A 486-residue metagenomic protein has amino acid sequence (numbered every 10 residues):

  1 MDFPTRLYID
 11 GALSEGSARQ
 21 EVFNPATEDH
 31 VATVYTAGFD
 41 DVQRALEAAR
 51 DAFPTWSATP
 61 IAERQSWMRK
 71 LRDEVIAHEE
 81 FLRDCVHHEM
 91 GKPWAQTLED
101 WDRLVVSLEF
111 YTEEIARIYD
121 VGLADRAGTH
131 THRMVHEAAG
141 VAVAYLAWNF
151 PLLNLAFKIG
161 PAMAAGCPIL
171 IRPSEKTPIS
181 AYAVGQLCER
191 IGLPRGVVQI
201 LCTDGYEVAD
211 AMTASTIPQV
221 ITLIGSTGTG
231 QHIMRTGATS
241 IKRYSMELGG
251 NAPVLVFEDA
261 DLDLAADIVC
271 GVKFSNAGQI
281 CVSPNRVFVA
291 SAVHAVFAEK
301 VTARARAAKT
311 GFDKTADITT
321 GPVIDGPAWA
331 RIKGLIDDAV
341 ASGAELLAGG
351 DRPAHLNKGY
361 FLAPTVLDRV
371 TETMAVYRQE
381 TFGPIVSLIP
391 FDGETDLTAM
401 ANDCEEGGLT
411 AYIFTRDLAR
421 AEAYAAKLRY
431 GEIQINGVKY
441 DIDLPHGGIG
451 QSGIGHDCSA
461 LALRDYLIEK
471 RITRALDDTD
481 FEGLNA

Functional and structural regions predicted by a protein language model:
M1-H130: N-terminal Rossmann-like NAD(P)+-binding subdomain of aldehyde/semialdehyde dehydrogenases
T27-T33, P218, L255, K309 (+2 more regions): Conserved C-terminal structural/oligomerization subdomain of aldehyde/semialdehyde dehydrogenase
E28, R64, V86, L108 (+9 more regions): Residue-level signal for inorganic ion chemistry
H30-A37, A52-A58, A144, V254-F257 (+5 more regions): Short, well-ordered beta-strand elements within core beta-sheets of diverse protein domains
F53, S57, R72-E79, R83 (+21 more regions): Structural signal for hydrophobic packing residues in well-ordered secondary-structure cores of soluble enzyme domains
D120-L264, F391: Rossmann-like NAD(P) dinucleotide-binding subdomain of oxidoreductase/dehydrogenase enzymes
P168-L170, L346, E432: A short hydrophobic/small-residue beta-strand
V220, G228-T371, I435, F481-A486: ALDH superfamily catalytic-core signature
